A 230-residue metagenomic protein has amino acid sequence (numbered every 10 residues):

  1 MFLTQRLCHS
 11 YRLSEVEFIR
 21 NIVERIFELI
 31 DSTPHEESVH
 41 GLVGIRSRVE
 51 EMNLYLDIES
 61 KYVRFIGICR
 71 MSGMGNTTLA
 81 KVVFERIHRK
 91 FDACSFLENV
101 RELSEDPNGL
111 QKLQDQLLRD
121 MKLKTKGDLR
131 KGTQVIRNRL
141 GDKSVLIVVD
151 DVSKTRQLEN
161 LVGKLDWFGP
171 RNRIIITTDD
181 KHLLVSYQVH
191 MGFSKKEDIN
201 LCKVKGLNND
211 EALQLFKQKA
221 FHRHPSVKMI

Functional and structural regions predicted by a protein language model:
M1-V16, E28-E36, L117-D128, P170-N172 (+1 more regions): Non-catalytic, charged helical/coil tracts that couple and regulate nucleotide-powered enzyme cores
Q5-I87, E98-V100, G109, Q116-K143 (+1 more regions): N-terminal flanking helix/linker immediately upstream of nucleotide/cofactor-binding cores
T33-E37, F65, L103-E105, D151 (+3 more regions): Leucine-rich repeat
R64-I66, S95, N200-C202: Extracytoplasmic/periplasmic beta-strand context in beta-sandwich domains, especially the cupredoxin/COX2 CuA-binding
C69, L97-E98, T178, K205: Residue-level detector of conserved, well-ordered beta-strand and adjacent loop positions that form binding/recognition
S72-T77, E102-D106, K154-Q157, H182-V185 (+2 more regions): Eukaryotic short linear interaction motifs
V82-D92, K131-L207: A conserved switch/coupling segment of P-loop NTPase cores
Q111-K112, D210: A generic alpha-helix surface/boundary motif
